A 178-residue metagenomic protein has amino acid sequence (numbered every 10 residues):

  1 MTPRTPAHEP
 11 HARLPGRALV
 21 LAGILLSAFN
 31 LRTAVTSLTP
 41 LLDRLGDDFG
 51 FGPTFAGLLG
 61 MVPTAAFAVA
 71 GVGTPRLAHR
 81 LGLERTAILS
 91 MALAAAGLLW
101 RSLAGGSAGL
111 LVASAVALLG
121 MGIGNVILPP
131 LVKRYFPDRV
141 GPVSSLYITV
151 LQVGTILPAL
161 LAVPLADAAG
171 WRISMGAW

Functional and structural regions predicted by a protein language model:
V20-P53, G71: Extracytoplasmic
T36, T64-V72, T155-I156: Residue-level signature of mid-helix packing/kink "hotspots" within the transmembrane helices of 12-pass Major
R44, P75-R76, P164: Membrane-interface helix termini in secondary transporters
G57-T64: Short hydrophobic/aromatic, small-residue-rich stretches within specific transmembrane helices of secondary active
V69-S107: Conserved MFS/SLC helix-loop-helix module at the cytosolic interface between two early adjacent transmembrane helices
G106-S114: Short hydrophobic/alpha-helical segments at membrane-entry points of transmembrane helices in Major Facilitator
S114-V150: Cytoplasmic helix-loop-helix junction between adjacent transmembrane helices in 12-TM secondary transporters
L146-W178: Helix-loop-helix hairpin linking two adjacent transmembrane segments in secondary transporters
